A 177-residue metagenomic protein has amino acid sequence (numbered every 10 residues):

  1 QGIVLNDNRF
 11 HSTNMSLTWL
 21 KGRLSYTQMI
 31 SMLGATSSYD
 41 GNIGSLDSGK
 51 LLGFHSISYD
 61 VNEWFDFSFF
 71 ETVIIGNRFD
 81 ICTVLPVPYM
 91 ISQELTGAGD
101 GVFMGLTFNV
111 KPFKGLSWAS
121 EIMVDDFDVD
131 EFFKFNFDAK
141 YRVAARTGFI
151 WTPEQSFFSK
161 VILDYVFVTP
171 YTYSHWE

Functional and structural regions predicted by a protein language model:
G2-E177: Signature for the C-terminal beta-barrel architecture of outer-membrane proteins
